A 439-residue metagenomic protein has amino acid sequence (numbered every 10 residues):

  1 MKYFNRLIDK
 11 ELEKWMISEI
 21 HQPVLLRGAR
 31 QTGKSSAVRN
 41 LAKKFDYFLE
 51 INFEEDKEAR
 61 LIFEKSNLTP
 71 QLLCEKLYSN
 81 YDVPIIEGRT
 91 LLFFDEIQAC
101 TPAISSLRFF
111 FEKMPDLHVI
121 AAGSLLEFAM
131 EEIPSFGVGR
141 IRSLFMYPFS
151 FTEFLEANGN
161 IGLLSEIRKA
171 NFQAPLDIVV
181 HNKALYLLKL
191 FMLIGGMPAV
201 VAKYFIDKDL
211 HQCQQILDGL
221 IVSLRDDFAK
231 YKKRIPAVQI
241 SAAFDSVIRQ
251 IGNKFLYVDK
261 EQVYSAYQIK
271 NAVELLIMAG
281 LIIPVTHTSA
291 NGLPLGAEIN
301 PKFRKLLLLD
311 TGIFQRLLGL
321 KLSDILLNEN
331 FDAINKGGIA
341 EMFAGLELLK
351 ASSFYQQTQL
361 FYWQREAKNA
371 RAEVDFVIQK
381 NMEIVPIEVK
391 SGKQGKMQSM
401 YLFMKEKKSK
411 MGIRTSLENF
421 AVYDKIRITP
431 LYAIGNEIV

Functional and structural regions predicted by a protein language model:
M1-I17: N-terminal pre-Walker A segment at the start of P-loop NTPase domains
K34: Conserved lysine of the Walker
A37, L41: Hydrophobic positions on the alpha1 helix immediately C-terminal to the Walker A/P-loop
E55-E87: Short glycine-rich substrate-engagement loop in P-loop NTPases that contacts/grips substrate
H118-S124, F145: Structural recognition of the conserved hydrophobic beta-strand(s) that form the central parallel beta-sheet of P-loop
M130-R249, G280: Interdomain motor-coupling "hinge/lid" segment immediately C-terminal to the ATP-binding subdomain of NTP-driven enzymes
V201-E373, I378: Accessory nucleic acid-recognition modules appended to NTPase machines
A344, L348, V374-K393, G412: Conserved catalytic cores of phosphodiester-cleaving nucleases, focusing on short active-site segments
